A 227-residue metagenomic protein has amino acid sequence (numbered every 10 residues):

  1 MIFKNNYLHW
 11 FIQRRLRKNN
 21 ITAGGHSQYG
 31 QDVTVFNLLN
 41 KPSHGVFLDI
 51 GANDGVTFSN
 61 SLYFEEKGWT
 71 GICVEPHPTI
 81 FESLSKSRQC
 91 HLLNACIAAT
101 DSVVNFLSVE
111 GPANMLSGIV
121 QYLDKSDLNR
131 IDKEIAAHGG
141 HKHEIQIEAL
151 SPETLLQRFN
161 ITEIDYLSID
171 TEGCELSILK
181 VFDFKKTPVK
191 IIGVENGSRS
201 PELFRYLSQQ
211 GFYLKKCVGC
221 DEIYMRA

Functional and structural regions predicted by a protein language model:
M1-A227: Phosphate/nucleotide-binding beta-alpha loop and adjacent structural elements of enzyme active sites
